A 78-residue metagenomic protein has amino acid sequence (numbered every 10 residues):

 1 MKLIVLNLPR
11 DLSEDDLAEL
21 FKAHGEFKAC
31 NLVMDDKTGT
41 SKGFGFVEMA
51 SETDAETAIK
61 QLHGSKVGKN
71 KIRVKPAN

Functional and structural regions predicted by a protein language model:
M1-P76: Canonical RRM/RBD RNA-binding surface and closely related RRM-like beta-sheet modules in eukaryotic RNA-binding proteins
